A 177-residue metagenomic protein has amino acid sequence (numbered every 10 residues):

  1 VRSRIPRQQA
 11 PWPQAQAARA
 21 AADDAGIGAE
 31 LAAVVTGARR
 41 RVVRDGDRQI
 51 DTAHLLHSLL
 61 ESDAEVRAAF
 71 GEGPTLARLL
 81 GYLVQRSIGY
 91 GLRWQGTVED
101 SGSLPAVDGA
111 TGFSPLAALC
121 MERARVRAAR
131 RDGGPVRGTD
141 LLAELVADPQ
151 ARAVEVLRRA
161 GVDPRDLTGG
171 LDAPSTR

Functional and structural regions predicted by a protein language model:
V1-R177: Histone-fold recognition with a strong bias for associated Lys/Arg-rich disordered tails
